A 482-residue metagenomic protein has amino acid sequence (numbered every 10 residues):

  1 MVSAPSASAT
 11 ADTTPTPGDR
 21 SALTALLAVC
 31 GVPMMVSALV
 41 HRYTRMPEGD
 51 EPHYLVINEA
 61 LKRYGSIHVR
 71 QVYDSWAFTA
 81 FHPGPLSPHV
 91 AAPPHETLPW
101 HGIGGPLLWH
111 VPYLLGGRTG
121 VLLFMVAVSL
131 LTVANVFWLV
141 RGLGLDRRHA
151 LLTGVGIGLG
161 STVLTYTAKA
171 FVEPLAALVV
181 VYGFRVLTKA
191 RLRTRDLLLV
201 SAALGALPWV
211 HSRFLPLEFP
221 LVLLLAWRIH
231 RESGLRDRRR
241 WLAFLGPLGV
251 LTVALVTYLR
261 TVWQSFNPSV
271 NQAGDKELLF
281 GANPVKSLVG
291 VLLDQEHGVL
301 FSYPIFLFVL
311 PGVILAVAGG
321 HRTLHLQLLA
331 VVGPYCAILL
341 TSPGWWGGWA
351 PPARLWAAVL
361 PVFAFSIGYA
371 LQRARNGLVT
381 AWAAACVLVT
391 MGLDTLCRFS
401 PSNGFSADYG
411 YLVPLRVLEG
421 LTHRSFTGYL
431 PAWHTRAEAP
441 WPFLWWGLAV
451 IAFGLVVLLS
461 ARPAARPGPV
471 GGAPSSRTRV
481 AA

Functional and structural regions predicted by a protein language model:
M1-H41, M46, R141, R239-P247 (+2 more regions): Start-transfer (signal-anchor) and selected internal transmembrane alpha helices of multi-pass inner/ER membrane
P15, G144, E173, G183-L197 (+2 more regions): Membrane-interface transmembrane helices that cradle and orient dolichyl/undecaprenyl
L55, R63-L115, Q272-L279, P343: Interfacial juxtamembrane loops and adjacent helix segments that form the catalytic/substrate-binding surfaces
N58, T153-G158, V186, D196-H211 (+3 more regions): Membrane-interface alpha helices of multi-pass inner-membrane proteins
G120-L145, L178, Y182: Transmembrane-helix motifs of polytopic, lipid-linked glycan transferases
A168-L175, G298, P352-A353: Short acidic/glycine- and proline-prone juxtamembrane loop motifs at membrane-interface regions of multi-pass membrane
R185-K189, P216-G249, F308-H321, F365: Perimembrane helix-loop-helix junctions
P208, W227, R240-G312, L328-T341 (+2 more regions): Membrane-lumen/periplasm interface segments of specific transmembrane helices in polyprenyl phosphate-linked
